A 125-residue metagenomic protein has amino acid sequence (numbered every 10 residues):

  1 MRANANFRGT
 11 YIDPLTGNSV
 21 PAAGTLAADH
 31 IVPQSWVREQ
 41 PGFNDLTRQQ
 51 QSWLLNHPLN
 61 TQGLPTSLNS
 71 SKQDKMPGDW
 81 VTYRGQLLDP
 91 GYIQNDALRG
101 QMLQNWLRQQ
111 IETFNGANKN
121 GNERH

Functional and structural regions predicted by a protein language model:
M1-W80: Betabetaalpha-Me/HNH-type nuclease active-site subdomain
P21, L55-H125: Catalytic cores of phosphodiester-bond-cleaving enzymes
